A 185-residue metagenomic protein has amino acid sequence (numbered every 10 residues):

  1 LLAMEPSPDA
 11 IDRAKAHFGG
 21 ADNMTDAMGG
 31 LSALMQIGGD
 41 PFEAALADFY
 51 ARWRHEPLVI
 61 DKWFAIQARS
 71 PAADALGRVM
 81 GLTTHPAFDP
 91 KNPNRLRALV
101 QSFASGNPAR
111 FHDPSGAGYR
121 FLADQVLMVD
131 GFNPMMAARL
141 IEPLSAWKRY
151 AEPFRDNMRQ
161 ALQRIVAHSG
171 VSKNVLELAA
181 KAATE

Functional and structural regions predicted by a protein language model:
L1-E185: Long, ordered, helix-rich scaffold segments
